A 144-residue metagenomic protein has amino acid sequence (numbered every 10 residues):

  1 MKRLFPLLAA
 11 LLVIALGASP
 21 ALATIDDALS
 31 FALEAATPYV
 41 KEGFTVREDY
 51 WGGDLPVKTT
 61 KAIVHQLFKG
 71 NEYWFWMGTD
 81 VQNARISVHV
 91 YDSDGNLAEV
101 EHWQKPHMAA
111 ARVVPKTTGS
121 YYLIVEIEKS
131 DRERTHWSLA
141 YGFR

Functional and structural regions predicted by a protein language model:
M1-L8: Bacterial N-terminal signal peptides that target proteins for export
L8-G17: Bacterial N-terminal signal peptides
A18-A23: Sec/Tat signal peptide C-region and signal peptidase I cleavage site
T24-V40, F44, V90-D92, S120-R144: C-terminal edge strands of extracellular/lumenal beta-sandwich accessory domains
D49-T59, W103-Q104: Extracellular beta-rich ligand/substrate-recognition surface
A62-T79, L123-V125: Hydrophobic beta-strand segments within beta-rich accessory/binding domains
I63-V64, M108-P115: Exposed aromatic-hydrophobic patches
V81-L97: Short, surface-exposed beta-strand/strand-loop-strand elements in extracellular ectodomains
